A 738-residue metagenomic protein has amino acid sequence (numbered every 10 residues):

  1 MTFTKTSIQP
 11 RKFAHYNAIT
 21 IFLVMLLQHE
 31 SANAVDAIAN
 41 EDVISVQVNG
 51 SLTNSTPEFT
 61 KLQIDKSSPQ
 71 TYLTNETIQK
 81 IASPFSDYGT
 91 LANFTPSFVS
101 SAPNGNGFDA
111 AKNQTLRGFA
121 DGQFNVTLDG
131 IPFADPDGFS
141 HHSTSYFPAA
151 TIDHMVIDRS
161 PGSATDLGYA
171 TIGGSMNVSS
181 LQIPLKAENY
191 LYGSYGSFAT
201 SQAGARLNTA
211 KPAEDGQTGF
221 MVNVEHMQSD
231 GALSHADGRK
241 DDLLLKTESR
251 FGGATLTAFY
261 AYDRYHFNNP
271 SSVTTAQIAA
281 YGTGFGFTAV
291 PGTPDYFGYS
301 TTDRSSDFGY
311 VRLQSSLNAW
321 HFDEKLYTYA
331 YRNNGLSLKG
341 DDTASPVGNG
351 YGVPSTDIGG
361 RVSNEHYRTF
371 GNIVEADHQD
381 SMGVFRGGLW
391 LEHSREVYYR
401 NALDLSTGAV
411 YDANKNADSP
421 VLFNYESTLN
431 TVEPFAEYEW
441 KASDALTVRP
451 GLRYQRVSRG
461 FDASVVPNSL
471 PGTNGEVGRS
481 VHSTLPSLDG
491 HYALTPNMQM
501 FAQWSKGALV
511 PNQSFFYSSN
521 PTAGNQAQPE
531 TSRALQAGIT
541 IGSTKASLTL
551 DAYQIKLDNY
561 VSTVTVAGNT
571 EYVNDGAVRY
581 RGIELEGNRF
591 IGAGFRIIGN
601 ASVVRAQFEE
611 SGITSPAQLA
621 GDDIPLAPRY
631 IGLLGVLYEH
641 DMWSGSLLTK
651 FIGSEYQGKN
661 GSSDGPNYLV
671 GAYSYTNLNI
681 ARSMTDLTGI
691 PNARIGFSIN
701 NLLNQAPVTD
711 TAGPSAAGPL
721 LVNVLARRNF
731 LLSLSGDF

Functional and structural regions predicted by a protein language model:
V46, A261, A502, R596 (+1 more regions): Conserved C-terminal beta-signal and adjacent last beta-strands/turns of outer-membrane beta-barrel proteins
K80, G89-P132: Extracytoplasmic beta-strand/coil segments of soluble accessory domains associated with Gram-negative outer-membrane
Y146-Y190: A beta-strand signature from Gram-negative outer-membrane beta-barrel systems, especially the internal plug domain
E188, S194-Q228, L233-S272, S300-A319 (+4 more regions): Transmembrane beta-barrel wall of Gram-negative outer-membrane proteins
T255, D303-D342, P346-V466, H491-A493 (+1 more regions): Face-selective signature of the C-terminal outer-membrane beta-barrel domain
H266-N268, S272-I278, R395-V397, S458-P467 (+8 more regions): Surface-exposed extracellular loop regions of Gram-negative outer-membrane beta-barrel proteins, predominantly
R312-S316, H321-K339, A493, Q499-S505 (+2 more regions): Membrane-embedded beta-barrel scaffold of Gram-negative outer-membrane proteins
Q379, K441-D444, V448, Q554-K556 (+3 more regions): Gram-negative outer-membrane beta-barrel transporters
